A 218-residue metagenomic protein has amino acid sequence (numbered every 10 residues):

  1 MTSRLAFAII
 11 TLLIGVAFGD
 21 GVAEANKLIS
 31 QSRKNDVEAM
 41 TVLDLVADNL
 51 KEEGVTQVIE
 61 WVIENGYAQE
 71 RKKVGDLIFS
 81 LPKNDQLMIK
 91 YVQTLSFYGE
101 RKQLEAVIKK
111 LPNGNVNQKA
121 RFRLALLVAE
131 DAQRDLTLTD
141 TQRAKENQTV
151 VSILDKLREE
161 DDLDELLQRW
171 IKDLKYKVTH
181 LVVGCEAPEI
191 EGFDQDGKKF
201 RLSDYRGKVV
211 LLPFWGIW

Functional and structural regions predicted by a protein language model:
R4-A17: Bacterial N-terminal signal peptides
F18-M40: N-terminal leader/linker segments that initiate helical-solenoid repeat arrays
A25, D36-A39, T56, Q118 (+1 more regions): Start-of-helix signal in alpha-solenoid helical-repeat scaffolds, especially tetratricopeptide repeats
S32, I63-A68, A125-T137: Short coil/turn linking the two alpha-helices of tandem helical-hairpin repeats
D48-V55, V62-K102, V107-K119, T137-A144 (+1 more regions): Short solvent-exposed coil/turn linkers within tandem alpha-helical repeat scaffolds
D140-K198, S203-R206: N-proximal helix/coil linker or "cap" segments that precede and/or mark the start of modular domains
F200-W218: Short active-site neighborhood of thiol/selenol oxidoreductases, capturing the structured segment around
